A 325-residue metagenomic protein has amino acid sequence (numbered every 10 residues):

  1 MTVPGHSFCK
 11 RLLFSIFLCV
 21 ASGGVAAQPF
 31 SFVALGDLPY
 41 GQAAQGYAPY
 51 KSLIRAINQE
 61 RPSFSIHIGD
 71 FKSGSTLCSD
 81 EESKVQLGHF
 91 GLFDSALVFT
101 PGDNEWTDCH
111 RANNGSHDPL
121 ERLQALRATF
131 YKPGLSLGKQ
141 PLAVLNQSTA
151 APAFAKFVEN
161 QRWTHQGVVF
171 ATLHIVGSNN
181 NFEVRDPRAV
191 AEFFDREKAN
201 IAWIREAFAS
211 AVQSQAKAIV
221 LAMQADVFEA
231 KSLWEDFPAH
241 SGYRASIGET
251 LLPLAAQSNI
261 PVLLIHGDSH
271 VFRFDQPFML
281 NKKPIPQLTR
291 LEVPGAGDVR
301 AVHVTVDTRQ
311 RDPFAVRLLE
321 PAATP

Functional and structural regions predicted by a protein language model:
T2-L13: Bacterial N-terminal signal peptides that target proteins for export
A21-S22: N-terminal signal peptide c-region/cleavage motif recognized by signal peptidases
A26-K84: N-terminal active-site segment of His-dependent metallophosphoesterases
A34-G36, S65-D70, A96-G102, A222-M223 (+2 more regions): Active-site neighborhood of phospho(di)ester-bond hydrolases with catalytic His/Asp-centered motifs
G41-Q42, S73-S75, P101-H110, N179-E183 (+2 more regions): Active-site environment of divalent metal-dependent phosphoester hydrolases
R55-F64, A171, P187-P277: His/acidic metal-ligating clusters that form di-metal
L77, E82-R196, F278-V306, Q310: Extended active-site neighborhood of metal-dependent phosphoesterases/phosphodiesterases
V302, D307-P325: A short C-terminal boundary segment appended to hydrolase-like catalytic domains
